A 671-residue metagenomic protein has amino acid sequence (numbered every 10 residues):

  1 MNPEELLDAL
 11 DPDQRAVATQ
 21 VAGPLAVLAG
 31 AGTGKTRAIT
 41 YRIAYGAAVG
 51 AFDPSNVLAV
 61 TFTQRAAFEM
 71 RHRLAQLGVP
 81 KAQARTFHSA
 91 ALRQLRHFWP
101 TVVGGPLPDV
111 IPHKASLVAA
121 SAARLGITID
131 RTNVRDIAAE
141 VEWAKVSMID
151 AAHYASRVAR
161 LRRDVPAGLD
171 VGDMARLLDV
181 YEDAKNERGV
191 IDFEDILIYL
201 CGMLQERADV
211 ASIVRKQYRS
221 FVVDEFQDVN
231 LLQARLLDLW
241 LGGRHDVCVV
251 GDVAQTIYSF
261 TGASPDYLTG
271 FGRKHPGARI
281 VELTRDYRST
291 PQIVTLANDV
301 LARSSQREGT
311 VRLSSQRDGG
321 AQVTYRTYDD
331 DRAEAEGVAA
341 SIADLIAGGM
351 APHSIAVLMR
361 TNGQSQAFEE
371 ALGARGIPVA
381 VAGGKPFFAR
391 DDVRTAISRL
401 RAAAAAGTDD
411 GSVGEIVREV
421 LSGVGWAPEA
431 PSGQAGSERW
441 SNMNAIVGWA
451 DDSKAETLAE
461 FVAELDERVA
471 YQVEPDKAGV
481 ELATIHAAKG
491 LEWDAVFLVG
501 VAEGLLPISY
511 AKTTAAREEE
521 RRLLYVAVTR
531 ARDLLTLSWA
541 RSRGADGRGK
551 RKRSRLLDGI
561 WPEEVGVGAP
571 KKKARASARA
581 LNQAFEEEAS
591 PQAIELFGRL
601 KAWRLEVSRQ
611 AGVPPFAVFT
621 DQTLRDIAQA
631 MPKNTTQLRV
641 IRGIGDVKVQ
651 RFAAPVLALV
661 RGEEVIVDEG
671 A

Functional and structural regions predicted by a protein language model:
M1-G104, P108-D109, R124, S212 (+2 more regions): P-loop NTPase Walker
N2, L6, Y45, L231-Y328: Conserved RecA-like helicase ATPase core segment that couples NTP binding/hydrolysis to strand translocation
P3-L10, R15-T19, G23-A31, S55 (+7 more regions): Inter-lobe coupling/hinge region of RecA-like P-loop helicase motors
D8-T19, G23-A31, A38, L58-A59 (+5 more regions): Conserved helicase NTPase motor core
V21, T101-E194, Y218, I280-E282 (+3 more regions): ATP-hydrolysis module of ASCE/P-loop NTPase motor domains, specifically the Walker B Asp-Glu catalytic pair
A51-N56, Q76-A82, H97-V110, S121-T132 (+9 more regions): Short, polar/flexible loop-turn hinges at active-site or ligand-entry regions and domain interfaces
R163, A167, A351, S365-I377 (+1 more regions): Conserved helicase C-terminal RecA-like lobe
S538-A671: Accessory DNA-binding and partner-docking regions appended to nucleic-acid-acting proteins, especially the terminal
